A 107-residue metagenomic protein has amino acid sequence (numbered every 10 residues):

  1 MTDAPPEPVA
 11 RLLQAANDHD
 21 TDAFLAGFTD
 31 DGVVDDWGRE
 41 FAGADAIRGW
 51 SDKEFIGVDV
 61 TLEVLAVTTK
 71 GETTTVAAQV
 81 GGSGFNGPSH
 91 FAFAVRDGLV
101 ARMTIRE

Functional and structural regions predicted by a protein language model:
M1-E107: C-terminal and inter-domain tail/linker signature
